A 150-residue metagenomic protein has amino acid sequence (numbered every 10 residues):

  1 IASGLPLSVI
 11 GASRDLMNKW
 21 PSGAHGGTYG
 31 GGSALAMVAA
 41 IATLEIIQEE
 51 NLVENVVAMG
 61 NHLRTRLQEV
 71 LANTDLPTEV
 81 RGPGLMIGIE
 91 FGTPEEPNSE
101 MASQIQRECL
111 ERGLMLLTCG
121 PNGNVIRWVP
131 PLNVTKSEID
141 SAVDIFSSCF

Functional and structural regions predicted by a protein language model:
I1-F150: Conserved N-terminal phosphate-binding loop of PLP-dependent enzymes in the Aspartate aminotransferase
